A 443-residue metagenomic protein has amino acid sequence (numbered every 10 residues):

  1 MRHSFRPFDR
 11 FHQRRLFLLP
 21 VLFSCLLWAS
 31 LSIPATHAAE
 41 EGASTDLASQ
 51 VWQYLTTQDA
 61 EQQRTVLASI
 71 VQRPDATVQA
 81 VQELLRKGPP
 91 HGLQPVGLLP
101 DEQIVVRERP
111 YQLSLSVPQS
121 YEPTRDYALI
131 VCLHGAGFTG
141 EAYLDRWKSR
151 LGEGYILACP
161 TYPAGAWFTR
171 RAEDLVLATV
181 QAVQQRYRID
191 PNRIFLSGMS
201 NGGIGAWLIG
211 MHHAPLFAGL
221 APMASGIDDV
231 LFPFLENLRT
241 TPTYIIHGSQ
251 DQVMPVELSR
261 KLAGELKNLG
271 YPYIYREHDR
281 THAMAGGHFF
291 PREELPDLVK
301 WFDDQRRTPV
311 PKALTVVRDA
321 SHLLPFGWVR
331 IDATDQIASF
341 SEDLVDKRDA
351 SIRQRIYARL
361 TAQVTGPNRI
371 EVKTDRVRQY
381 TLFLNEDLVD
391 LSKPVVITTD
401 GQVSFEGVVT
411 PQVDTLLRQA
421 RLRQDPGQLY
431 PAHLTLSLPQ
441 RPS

Functional and structural regions predicted by a protein language model:
L19-S32: Bacterial N-terminal signal peptides
A39-Y127, V403, P411-L429, R441-P442: A domain-start/cap signature at the N-terminus of enzymes
S120-R125, R171-S200, H212-L216: Gly/Ser-rich "nucleophile elbow"/oxyanion-hole loop immediately N-terminal to the catalytic nucleophile in hydrolases
Y121-Y127, C132-F168: Short substrate-entry loop that stabilizes the transition state in hydrolases
N192-R239: Primarily recognizes the serine-hydrolase "nucleophile elbow" in alpha/beta-hydrolase and SGNH/GDSL folds
I245-H247, D251: Short beta-strand/loop motif that positions the catalytic acidic residue of the alpha/beta-hydrolase fold
Q252, E257-I370, D375: C-terminal catalytic histidine-bearing segment of alpha/beta-hydrolase fold enzymes
F326-S443: C-terminal beta-sandwich/jelly-roll accessory domains of carbohydrate-active enzymes
